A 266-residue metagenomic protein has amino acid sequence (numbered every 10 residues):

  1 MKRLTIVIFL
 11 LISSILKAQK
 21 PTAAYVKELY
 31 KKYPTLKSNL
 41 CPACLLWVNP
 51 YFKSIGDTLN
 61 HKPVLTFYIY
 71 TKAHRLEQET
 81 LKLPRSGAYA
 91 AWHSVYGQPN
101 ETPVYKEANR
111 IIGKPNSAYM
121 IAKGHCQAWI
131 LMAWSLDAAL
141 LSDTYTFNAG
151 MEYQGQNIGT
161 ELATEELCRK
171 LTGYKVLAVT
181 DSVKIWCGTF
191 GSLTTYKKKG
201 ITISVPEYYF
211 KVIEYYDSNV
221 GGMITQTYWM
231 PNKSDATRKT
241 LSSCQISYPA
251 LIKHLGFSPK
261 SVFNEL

Functional and structural regions predicted by a protein language model:
M1-P21: Bacterial Sec-dependent N-terminal signal peptides
L11, T58-N60, Y216: A generic beta-sheet turn/junction motif
Q19-P63: N-terminal module-boundary/linker segments of secreted carbohydrate-active enzymes
Y25-L29, L36, W92, A108 (+1 more regions): Extended hydrophobic/Leu-rich segments
N49-K123: Short, His- and charge-rich active-site/binding loops that engage polyanionic ligands
P99-L266: Domain-level detector of nuclease and nuclease-like folds in predominantly extracellular/periplasmic contexts
